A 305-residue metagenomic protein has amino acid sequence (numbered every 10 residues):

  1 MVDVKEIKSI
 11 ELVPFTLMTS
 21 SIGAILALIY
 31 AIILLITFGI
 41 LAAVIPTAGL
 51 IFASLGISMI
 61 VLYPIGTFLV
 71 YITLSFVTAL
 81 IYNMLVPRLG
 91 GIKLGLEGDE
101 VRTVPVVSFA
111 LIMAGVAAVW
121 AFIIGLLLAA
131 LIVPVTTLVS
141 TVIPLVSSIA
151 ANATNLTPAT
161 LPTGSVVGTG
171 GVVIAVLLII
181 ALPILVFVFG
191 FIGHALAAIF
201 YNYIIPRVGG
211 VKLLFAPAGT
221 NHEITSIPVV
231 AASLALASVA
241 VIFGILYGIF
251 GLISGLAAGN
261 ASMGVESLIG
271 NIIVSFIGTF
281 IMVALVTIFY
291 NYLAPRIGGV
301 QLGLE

Functional and structural regions predicted by a protein language model:
M1-P14, T19-G39, G56, I60 (+6 more regions): Hydrophobic, helix-prone linear segments
M1-T19, I25, L85-V119, N202-I242 (+1 more regions): Membrane-interface extramembranous regions at the lipid-water interface
S21-I29, G66, V70, G115-I123 (+8 more regions): Hydrophobic alpha-helical transmembrane segments of multipass membrane transporters and ion channels, focusing on
Y30-T67, L128-V186, Y247-G278: Membrane-helix interface segments in multi-pass membrane proteins
I65-Y71, S75, V107-G115, A159-A181 (+2 more regions): Juxtamembrane/interfacial segments around transmembrane helices
F68-G90, F187-V208, F250, T279-G298: Membrane-cytosol interface at the C-terminal ends of transmembrane alpha helices in small multi-pass membrane proteins
S75-R88, A121-I132, A175, I179-F189 (+2 more regions): Alpha-helical membrane-embedding segments and immediately adjacent membrane-interface amphipathic helices
